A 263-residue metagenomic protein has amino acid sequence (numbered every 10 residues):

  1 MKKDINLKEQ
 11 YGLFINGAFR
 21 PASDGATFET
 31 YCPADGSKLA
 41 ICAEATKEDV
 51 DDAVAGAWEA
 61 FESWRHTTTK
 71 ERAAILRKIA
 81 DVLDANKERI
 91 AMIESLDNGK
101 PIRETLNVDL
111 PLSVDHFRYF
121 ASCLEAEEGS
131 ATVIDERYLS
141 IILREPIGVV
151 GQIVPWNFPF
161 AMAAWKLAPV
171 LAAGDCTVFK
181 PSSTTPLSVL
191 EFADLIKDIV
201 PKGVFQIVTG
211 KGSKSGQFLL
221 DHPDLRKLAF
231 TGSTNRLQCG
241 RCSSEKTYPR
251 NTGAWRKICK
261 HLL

Functional and structural regions predicted by a protein language model:
M1-I41, A74, G129-I153, C242 (+1 more regions): Terminal low-complexity tails and localization/encapsulation signals of metabolic enzymes
I5, L39, W64, F117-F120 (+4 more regions): Tryptophan-centric aromatic hotspots in well-structured domains and transmembrane helices
F14-I15, E29-C32, I41-D51, V200-G210: Histidine- and aromatic-rich ligand-binding microenvironments
S23, V50, K87, L106 (+3 more regions): Alpha-helix N-cap/helix-start motif
F28, C42-A45, W64, P181 (+1 more regions): Pocket-edge positions in alpha/beta enzyme catalytic cores
S37-E127, R137: Glycine-rich loop-to-alpha-helix module at the N-terminal edge of alpha/beta enzyme cores
E128-L263: Rossmann-like NAD(P) dinucleotide-binding subdomain of oxidoreductase/dehydrogenase enzymes
